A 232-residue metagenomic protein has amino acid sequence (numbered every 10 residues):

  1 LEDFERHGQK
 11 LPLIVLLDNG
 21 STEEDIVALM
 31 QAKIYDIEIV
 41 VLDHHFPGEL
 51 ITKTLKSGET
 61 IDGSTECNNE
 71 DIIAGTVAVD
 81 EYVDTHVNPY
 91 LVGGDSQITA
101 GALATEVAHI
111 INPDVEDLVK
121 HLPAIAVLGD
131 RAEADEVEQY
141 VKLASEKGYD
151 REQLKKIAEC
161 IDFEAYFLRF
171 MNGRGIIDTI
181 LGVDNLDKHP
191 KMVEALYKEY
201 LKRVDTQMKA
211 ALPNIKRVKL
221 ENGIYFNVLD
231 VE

Functional and structural regions predicted by a protein language model:
L1-E159, K209-P213, K219-E232: Replace "Mg2+/Mn2+-dependent" with "divalent metal-dependent
K10, M171, G175-E232: Gly/His-enriched, cation/cofactor- and phosphate-binding structural elements
G93-S96, R169, N185: Generic alpha-helical structural element
